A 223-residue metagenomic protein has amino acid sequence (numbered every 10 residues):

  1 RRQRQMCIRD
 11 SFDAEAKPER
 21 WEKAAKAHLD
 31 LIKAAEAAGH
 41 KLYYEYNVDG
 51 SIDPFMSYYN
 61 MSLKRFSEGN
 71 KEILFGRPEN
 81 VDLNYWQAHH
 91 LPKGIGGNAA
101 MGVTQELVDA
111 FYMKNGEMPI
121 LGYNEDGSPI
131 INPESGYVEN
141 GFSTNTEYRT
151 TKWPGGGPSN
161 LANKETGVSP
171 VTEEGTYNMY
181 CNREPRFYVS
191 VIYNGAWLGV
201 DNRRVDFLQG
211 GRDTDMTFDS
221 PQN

Functional and structural regions predicted by a protein language model:
R4-I8: Short, small-residue-biased leader/transition segments that mark boundaries at the very start of proteins
R9-M216: An aromatic- and glycine-enriched ligand-binding surface/loop that stacks and positions planar moieties
D215-N223: Active-site-adjacent "gating/activation" loops or surface patches in catalytic cores
